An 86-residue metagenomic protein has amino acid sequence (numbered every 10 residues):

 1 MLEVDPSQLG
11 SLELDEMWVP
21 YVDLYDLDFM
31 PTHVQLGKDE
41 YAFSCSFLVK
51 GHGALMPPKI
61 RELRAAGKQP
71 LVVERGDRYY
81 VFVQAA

Functional and structural regions predicted by a protein language model:
M1-A86: Acidic/polar low-complexity segments and flexible, solvent-exposed patches
